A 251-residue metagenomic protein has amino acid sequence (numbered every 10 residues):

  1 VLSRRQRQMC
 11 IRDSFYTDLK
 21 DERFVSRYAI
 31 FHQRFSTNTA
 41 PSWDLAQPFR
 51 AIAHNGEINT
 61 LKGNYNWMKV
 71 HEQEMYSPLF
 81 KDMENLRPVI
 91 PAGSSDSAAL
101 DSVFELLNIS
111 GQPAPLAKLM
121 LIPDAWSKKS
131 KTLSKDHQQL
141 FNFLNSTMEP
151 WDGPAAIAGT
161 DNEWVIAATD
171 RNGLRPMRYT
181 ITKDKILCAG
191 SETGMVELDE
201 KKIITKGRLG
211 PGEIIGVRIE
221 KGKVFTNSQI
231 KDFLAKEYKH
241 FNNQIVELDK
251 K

Functional and structural regions predicted by a protein language model:
V1-S3, R7-I11: Single conserved hydrophobic/aromatic residue that forms the stacking wall/gate of nucleotide- or nucleobase-binding
A29, D44-I58, K62, E149-A189: Conserved catalytic micro-motifs used in adenylation/nucleotidyl-transfer and phosphoryl/amide- and methyl-transfer
Q33-W43, S191-E200: Short, structured beta-strand/loop micro-motifs enriched in basic residues and often containing a Trp
S42-F49, D199-L209: Flexible, small-/acidic-enriched active-site or ligand-binding loops
N59-E105, L140-F143, A158, R178-K201: Catalytic or ion-translocation cores adjacent to nucleophile or general acid/base/metal-coordination motifs in diverse
L61-N64, M68-V70, E74-S77, G216 (+1 more regions): Terminal amphipathic helices with adjacent charged low-complexity linkers/tails
R87-L133: N-terminal leader/propeptide and maturation segments of large enzyme subunits in energy/redox metabolism and hydrolases
K135-A155: Phosphate-interacting basic helix/loop segments used at nucleotide- and nucleic-acid interfaces
